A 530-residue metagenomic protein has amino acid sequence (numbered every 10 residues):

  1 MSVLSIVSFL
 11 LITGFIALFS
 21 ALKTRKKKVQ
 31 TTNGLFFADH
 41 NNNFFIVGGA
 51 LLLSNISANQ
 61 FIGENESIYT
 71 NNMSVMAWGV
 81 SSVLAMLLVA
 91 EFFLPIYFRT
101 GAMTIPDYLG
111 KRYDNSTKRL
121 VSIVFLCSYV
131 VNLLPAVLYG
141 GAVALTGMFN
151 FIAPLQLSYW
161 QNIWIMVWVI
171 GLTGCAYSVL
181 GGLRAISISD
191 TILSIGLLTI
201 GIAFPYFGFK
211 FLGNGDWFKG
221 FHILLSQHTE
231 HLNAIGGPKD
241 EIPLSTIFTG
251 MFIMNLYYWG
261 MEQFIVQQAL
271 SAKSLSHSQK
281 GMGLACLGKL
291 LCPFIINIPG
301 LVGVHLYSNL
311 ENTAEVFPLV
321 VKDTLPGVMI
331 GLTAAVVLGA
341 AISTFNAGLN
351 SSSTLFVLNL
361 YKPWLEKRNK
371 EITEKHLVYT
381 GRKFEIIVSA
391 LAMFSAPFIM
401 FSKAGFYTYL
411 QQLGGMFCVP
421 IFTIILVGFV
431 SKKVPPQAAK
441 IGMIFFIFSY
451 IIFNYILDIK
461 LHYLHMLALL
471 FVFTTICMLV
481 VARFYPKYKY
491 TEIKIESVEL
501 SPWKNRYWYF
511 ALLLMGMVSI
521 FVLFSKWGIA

Functional and structural regions predicted by a protein language model:
M1-A530: Membrane-embedded helix-loop-helix hairpins and adjacent transmembrane boundary segments in multi-pass transporters
